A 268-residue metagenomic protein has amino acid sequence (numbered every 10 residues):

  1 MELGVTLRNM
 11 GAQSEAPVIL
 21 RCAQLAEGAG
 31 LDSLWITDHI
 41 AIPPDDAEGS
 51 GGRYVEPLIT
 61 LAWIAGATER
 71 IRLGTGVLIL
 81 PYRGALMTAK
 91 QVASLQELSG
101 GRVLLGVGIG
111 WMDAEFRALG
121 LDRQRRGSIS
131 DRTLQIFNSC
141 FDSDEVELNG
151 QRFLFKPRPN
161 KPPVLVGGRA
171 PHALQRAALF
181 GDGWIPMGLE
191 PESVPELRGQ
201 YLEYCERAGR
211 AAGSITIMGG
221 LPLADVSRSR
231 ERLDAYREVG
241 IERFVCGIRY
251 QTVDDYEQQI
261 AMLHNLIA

Functional and structural regions predicted by a protein language model:
M1-A67, P162, A261-A268: N-terminal beta1-alpha1-beta2 module of alpha/beta enzyme domains
L3-L7, L34-I36, L73-T75, V103-V107 (+4 more regions): Hydrophobic faces of well-ordered beta-strands that scaffold small-molecule active sites in alpha/beta enzyme cores
V5-P17, G76-L86, K161-R169, M218-S227: Active-site mouth loops of central-metabolism enzymes
G11, G49-R53, L80, D122 (+2 more regions): Pocket-edge positions in alpha/beta enzyme catalytic cores
S14-A26, M87-V92, V166-R176, D225-R237: Short, acidic/polar
E27-G28, D32, D122-N160, I185-A268: An alpha-helical appendage that flanks or caps ligand/catalytic pockets
I42-E48, A62, T75, P81-F180 (+2 more regions): Internal, glycine-rich beta/alpha segment that forms the wall or movable "lid" of small-molecule/cofactor binding
A67-R70, S99, A178-I185, V239-R243: Glycine-enriched alpha-helix->loop->beta-strand junction motifs that scaffold or abut catalytic
